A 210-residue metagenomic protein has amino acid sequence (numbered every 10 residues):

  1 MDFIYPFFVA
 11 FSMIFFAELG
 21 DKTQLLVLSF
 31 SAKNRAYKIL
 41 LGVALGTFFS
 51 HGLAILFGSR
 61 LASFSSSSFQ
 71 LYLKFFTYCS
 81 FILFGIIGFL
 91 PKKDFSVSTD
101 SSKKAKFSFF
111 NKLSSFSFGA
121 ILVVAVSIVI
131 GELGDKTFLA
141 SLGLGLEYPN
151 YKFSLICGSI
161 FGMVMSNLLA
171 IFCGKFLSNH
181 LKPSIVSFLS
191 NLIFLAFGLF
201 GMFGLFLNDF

Functional and structural regions predicted by a protein language model:
D2-L71, L139-F161: Juxtamembrane transmembrane-helix termini in multi-pass membrane transport proteins
F11, F15, L19, F48-F49 (+4 more regions): Hydrophobic/aromatic residues within the transmembrane alpha-helices of Major Facilitator Superfamily
A17-D21, P91, E132-D135, G204: Polar/charged low-complexity regions in secreted precursors and cytosolic/nuclear IDRs
R35-K106, F172-L192, L199-M202: Membrane helix-loop-helix hairpins that form the core translocation module of multi-pass transporters
F48, G52, K103-F107, K112-L113 (+2 more regions): Membrane-interface helix-loop junctions and terminal tails of multi-pass membrane proteins
D100-F138, L144: Selected transmembrane alpha-helices and immediately adjacent juxtamembrane segments of polytopic inner-membrane
G198-F210: Juxtamembrane boundary at the C-terminal end of a transmembrane helix
